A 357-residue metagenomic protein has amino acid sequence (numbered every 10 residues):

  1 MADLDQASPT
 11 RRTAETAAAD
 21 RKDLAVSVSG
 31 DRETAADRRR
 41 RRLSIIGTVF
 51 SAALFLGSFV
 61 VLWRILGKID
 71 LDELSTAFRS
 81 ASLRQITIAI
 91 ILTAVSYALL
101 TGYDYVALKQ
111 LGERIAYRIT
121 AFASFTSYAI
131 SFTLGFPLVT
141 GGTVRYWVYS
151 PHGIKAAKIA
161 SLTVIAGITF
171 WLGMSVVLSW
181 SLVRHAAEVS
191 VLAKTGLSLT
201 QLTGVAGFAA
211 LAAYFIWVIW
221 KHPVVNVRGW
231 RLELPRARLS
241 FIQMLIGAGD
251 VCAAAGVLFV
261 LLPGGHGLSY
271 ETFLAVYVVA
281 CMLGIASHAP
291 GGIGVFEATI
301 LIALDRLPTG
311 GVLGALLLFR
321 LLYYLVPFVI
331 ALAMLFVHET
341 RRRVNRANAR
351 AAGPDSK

Functional and structural regions predicted by a protein language model:
A2-F125, M174, V183-I285, L307-L317 (+1 more regions): Predominantly cytoplasmic-facing regulatory/coupling regions of multi-pass membrane proteins
A98-Y103, G135-R145, A253, E271 (+1 more regions): Transmembrane helix boundary and interhelical junction motifs in multipass membrane proteins
Y117-P151, G284-S287: Hydrophobic alpha-helical transmembrane segments of multi-pass membrane transport proteins
R118-F122, P137, G141, P151-G167 (+1 more regions): Membrane-interface alpha-helices at helix entry/exit sites of multi-pass transporters
Y128-P137, G167-S179: Mid-bilayer segments of alpha-helical transmembrane spans in multi-pass integral membrane proteins that mediate
W147-V148, A160-T163, I168, S175 (+1 more regions): Hydrophobic alpha-helical membrane segments of integral membrane proteins
